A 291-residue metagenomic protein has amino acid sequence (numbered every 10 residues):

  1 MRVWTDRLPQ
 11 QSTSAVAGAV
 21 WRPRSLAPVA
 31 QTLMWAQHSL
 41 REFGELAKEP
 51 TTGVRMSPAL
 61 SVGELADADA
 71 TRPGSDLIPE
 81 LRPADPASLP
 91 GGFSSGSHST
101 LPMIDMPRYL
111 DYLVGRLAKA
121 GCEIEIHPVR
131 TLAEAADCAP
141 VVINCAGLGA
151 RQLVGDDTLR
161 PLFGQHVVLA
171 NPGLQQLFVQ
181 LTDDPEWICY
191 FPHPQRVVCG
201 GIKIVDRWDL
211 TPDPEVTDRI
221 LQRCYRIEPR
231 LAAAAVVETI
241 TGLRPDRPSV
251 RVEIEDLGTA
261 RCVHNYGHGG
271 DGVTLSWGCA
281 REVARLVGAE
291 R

Functional and structural regions predicted by a protein language model:
T5-M34: Conserved N-terminal glycine-rich FAD pyrophosphate-binding loop of Rossmann-like flavoproteins
G18-P23, S57-G63, R151-L181, L221-L231 (+1 more regions): Central beta-strand plus flanking loop segment that forms part of the substrate or channel wall within the catalytic
P28-H38, G96-Y112, T211-V216, T274-L275: Short beta-strand to alpha-helix junction loop
R41, E45-G121, R247: Flavin (FAD/FMN) cofactor-binding and adjacent substrate-gating region of FAD-dependent oxidoreductase domains
Y112, A234-R291: C-terminal catalytic lobe of FAD-dependent flavoproteins
C122-D137: A conserved short coil-to-beta-strand element within the FAD-binding core of flavoproteins
D137-G147, A280: Short hydrophobic core segments
P172-Q175, P194-R196, I204-P245, D256-G258: Flavin-binding catalytic cores
